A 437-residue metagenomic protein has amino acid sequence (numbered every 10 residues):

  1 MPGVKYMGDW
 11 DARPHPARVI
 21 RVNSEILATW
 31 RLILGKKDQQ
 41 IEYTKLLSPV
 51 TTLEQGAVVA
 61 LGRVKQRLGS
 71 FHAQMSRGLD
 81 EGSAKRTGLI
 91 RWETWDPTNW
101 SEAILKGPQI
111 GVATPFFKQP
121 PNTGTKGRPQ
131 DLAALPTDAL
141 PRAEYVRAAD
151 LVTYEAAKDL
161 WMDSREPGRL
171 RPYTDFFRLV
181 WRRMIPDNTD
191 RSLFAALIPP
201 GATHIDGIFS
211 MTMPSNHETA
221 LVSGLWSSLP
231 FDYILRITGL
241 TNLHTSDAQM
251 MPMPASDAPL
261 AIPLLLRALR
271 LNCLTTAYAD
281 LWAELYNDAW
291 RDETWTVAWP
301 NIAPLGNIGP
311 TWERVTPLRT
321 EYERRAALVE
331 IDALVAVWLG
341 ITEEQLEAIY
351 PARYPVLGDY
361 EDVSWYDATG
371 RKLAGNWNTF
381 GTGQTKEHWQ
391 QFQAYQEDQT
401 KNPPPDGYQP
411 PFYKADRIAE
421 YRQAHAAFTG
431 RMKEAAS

Functional and structural regions predicted by a protein language model:
M1-S437: S-adenosyl-L-methionine
